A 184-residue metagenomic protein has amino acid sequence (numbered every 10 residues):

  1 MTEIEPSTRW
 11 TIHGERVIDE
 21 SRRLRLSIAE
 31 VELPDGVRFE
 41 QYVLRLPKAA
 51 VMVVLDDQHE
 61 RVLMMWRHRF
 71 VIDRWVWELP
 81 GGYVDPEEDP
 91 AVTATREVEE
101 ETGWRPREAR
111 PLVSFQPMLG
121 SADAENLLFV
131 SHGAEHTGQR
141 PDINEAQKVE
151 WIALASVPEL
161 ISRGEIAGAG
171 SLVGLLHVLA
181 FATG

Functional and structural regions predicted by a protein language model:
T2-R9, V51-D56, R61-R96, I143: Conserved Nudix-box catalytic region and its N-terminal flanking loop in Nudix hydrolases and closely related
H13-V51, Q58: Acidic, metal-coordinating catalytic segment for phosphate/diphosphate chemistry, firing primarily on the Nudix
R25-A29, W75, E125-F129: Short beta-strand micro-motifs in enzyme catalytic cores
F39, K48-V51, G82-G170: Unchanged
V43-L44, H68, P117: Residue-level structural signal for beta-strand termini and adjacent loop
A167, A180-G184: Generic C-terminal helix-cap and adjacent flexible tail
